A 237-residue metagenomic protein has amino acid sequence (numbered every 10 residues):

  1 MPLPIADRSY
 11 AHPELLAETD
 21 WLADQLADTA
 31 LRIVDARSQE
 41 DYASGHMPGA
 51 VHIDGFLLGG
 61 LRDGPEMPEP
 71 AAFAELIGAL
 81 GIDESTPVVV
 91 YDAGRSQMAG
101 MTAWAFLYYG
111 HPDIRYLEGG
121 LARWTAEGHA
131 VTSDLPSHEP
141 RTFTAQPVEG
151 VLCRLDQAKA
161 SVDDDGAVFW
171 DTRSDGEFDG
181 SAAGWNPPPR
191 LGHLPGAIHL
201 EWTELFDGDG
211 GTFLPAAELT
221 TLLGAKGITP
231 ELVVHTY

Functional and structural regions predicted by a protein language model:
M1-P13, P65-D165, S181-A182, G192 (+2 more regions): Thiolate-centered catalytic microenvironments shared by cysteine-dependent enzyme domains
P4-S85, A160-K226, P230-E231: Positively charged, proline/Ser/Thr-rich regional signature most characteristic of the Rhodanese/CDC25-like
